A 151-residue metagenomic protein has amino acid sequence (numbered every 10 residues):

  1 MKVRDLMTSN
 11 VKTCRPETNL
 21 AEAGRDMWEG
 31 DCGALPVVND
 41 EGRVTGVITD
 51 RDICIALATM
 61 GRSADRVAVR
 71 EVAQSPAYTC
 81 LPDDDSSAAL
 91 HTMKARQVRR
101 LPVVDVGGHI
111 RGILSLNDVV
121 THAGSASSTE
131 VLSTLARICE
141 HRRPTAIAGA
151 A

Functional and structural regions predicted by a protein language model:
M1, T18, I48, V67 (+2 more regions): Short beta-to-alpha loop/turn elements within the nucleotide-binding domains of ABC transporters
M1-V11, R66-A77: Bateman (tandem CBS) regulatory domains
R4, K12, A21, C54 (+2 more regions): Nucleotide phosphate-binding site architecture
L6, M27, G42, I53 (+3 more regions): Terminal peptide-recognition signature
T13-D31, V38, C80-Q97, V104-D105 (+1 more regions): The conserved cystathionine-beta-synthase
C32, P36, V44-T59, V98 (+2 more regions): Short beta->alpha transition motifs characteristic of CBS
H109-R111, S115-A151: Cytosolic regulatory modules rich in charged/polar residues
